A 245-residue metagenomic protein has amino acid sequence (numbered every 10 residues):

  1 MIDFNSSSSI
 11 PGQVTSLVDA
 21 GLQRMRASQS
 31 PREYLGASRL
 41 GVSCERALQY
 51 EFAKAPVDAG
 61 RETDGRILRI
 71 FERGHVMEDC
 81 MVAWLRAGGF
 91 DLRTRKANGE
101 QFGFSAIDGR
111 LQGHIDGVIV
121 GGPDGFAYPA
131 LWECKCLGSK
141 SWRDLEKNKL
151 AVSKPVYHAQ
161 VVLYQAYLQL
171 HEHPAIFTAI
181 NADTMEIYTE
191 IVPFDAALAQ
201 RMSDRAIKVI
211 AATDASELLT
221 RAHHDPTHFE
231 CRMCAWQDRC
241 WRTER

Functional and structural regions predicted by a protein language model:
M1-L131, G138-K140, A151: Metal-dependent nuclease catalytic cores that hydrolyze phosphodiester bonds in DNA/RNA, characterized by
N5-S6, D144-H158, L163-R245: Metal-dependent nuclease catalytic regions and adjoining charged, substrate-binding loops involved in nucleic-acid end
C80, C134-C136, C231, C240: Generic recognition of cysteine residues
R93-T94, L131-E133, P174-A179: A structural signal for short, well-ordered beta-strand segments and their strand-loop junctions that often border
K135-S139, A182-D183: Short, solvent-exposed aromatic-acidic interface loops
